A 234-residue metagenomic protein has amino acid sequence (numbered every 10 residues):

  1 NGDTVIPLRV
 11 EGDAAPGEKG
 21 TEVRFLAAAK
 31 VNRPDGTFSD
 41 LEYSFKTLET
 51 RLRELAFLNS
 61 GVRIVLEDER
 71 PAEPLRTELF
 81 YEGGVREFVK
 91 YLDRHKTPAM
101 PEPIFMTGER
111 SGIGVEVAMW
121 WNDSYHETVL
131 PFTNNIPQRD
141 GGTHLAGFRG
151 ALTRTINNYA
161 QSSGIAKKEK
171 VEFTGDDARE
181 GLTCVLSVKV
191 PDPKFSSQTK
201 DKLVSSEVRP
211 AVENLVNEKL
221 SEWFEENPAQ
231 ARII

Functional and structural regions predicted by a protein language model:
N1-Y91: GHKL-type ATPase core
R9-D13, L41, K46, R51 (+10 more regions): Surface-exposed loop/turn and secondary-structure junction residues enriched for glycine/proline
E11-G12, R53, P103-M106, V171-G175: Generic recognition of flexible, low-complexity loop/linker segments
K19-V23, L41, R53-E54, S60-I64 (+5 more regions): Structural beta-strand/beta-sheet cores of well-ordered domains, especially the beta-sheet scaffolds that support
F45, R51-F57, R63, Y91 (+6 more regions): Duplex nucleic acid-engaging cores and interfaces of nucleic-acid transaction enzymes
A56-G61, K96-T97, I156-A166: Short secondary-structure junctions
P74-S111, W120: Phosphate/adenylate-binding "loop-and-lid" substructures adjacent to NTP/NAD/dNTP-binding pockets in NTP-dependent
G112-I234: GHKL/Bergerat-fold ATPase module
